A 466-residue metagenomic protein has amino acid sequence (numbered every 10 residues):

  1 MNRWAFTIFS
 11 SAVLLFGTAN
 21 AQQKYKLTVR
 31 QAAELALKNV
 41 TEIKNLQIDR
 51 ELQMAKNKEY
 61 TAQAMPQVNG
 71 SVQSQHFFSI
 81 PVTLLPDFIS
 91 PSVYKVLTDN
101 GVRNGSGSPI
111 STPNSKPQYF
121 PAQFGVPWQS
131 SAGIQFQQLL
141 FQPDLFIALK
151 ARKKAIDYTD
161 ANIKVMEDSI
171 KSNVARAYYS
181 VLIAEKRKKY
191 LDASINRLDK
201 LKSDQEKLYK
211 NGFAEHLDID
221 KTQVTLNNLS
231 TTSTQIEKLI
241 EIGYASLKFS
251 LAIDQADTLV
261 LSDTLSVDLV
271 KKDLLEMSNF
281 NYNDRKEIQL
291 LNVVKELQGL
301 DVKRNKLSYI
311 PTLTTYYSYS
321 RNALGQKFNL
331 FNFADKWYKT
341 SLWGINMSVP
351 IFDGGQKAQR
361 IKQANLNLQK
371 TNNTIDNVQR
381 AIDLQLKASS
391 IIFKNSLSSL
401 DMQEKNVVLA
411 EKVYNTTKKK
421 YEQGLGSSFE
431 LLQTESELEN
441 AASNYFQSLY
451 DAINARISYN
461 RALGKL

Functional and structural regions predicted by a protein language model:
M1-V29, L37, F446, A452 (+1 more regions): Bacterial Sec-dependent N-terminal signal peptides
A21-P81, Q255, L261-G299, I351 (+1 more regions): Bacterial Sec-pathway N-terminal export signals of envelope proteins
Q22, N69, F78-V93, N444-L466: Acidic, low-complexity, intrinsically disordered peripheral segments
Q23-K24, S71-I134, T264-K272, Y316-V349: Small/polar, glycine/serine/threonine/aspartate-rich low-complexity segments that form flexible
K44-I48, T61, F124, L140-E167 (+5 more regions): Sec/SRP-type N-terminal targeting helices
A55-N57, A161-Y282, I392, S396: Periplasmic alpha-helical coiled-coil/stalk elements that build and connect Gram-negative outer-membrane
A62, N228-I253, V407-K465: Short segments within alpha-helical structural elements
Q129-S131, R176, K221, T312 (+2 more regions): Transmembrane beta-barrel architecture of outer-membrane proteins
